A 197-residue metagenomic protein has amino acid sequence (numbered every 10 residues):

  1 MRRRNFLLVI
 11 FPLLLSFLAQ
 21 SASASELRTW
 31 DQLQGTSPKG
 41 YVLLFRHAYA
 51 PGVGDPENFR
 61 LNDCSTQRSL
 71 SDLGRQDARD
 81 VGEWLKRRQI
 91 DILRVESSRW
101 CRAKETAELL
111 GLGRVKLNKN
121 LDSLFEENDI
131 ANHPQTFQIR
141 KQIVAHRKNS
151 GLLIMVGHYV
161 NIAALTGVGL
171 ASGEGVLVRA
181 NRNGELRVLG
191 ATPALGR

Functional and structural regions predicted by a protein language model:
R3-L7: N-terminal export leaders
V9-F17: Bacterial N-terminal signal peptides
L18-A24: Sec/Tat signal peptide C-region and signal peptidase I cleavage site
S25-K119, L124-E127, V168-G196: Active-site-proximal alpha-helix that buttresses catalytic centers in soluble enzyme cores
G40-V42, G151-G157: Generic beta-sheet signal
D129-F137: Short, surface-exposed amphipathic charged segments that create phosphate/polyanion-binding patches used for binding
F137-R147: A short, acidic, amphipathic alpha-helical segment used as a generic capping/interface helix at domain edges
